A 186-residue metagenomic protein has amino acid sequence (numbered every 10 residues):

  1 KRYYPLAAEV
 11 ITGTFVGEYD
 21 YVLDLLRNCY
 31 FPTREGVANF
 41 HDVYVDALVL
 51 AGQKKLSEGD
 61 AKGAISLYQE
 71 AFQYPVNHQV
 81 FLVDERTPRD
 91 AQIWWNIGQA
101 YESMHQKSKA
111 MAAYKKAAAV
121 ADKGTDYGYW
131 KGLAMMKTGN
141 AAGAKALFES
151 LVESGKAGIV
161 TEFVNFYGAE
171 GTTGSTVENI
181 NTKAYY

Functional and structural regions predicted by a protein language model:
K1, Y30-H41, V76-T87, K123 (+1 more regions): Flexible helix-coil transition and linker loops at the boundaries of alpha-helical arrays
Y4-A8, V43-L50, R89, W95-N96 (+4 more regions): "A position-specific structural signal for the A-helix of alpha-solenoid helical repeats
R27-R34, Q69-V80, A117-A119, V152-E153: Amphipathic alpha-helical segments of tetratricopeptide repeats
